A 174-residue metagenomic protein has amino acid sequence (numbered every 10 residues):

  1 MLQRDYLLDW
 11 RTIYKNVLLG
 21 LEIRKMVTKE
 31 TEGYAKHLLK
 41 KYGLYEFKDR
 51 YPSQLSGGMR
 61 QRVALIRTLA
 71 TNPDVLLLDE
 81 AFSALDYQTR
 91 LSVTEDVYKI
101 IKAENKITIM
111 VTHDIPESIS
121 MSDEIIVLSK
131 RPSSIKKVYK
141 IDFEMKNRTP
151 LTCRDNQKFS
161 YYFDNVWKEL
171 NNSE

Functional and structural regions predicted by a protein language model:
Y14, K48-Y51: Signature (C-motif/LSGGQ) region and adjacent switch/coupling loops of ABC-type ATPase nucleotide-binding domains
Y14-E22, E32: Short helical segment in ABC ATPase nucleotide-binding domains corresponding to the A-loop/adjacent helical element
Y51-L55, M59: Conserved ABC ATPase signature
L65: Hydrophobic anchor residue at the start of the ABC signature
A70-D74: A short, proline-enriched helix->beta-strand linker immediately N-terminal to the Walker B motif in ABC-type P-loop
L76-D79: Catalytic Walker B motif of ABC-type/P-loop ATPase nucleotide-binding domains
N105-V111: Conserved H-loop
